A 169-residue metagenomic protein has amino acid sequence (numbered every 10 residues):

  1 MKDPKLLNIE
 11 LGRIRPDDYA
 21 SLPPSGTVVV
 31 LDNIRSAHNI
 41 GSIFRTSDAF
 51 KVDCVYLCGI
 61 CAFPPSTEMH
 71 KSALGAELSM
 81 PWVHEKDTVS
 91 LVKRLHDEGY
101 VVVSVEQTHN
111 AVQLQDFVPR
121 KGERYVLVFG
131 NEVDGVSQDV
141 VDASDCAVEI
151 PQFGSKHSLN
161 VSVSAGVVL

Functional and structural regions predicted by a protein language model:
M1-L169: Post-transcriptional modification and biogenesis factors for structured RNAs of the translation apparatus
